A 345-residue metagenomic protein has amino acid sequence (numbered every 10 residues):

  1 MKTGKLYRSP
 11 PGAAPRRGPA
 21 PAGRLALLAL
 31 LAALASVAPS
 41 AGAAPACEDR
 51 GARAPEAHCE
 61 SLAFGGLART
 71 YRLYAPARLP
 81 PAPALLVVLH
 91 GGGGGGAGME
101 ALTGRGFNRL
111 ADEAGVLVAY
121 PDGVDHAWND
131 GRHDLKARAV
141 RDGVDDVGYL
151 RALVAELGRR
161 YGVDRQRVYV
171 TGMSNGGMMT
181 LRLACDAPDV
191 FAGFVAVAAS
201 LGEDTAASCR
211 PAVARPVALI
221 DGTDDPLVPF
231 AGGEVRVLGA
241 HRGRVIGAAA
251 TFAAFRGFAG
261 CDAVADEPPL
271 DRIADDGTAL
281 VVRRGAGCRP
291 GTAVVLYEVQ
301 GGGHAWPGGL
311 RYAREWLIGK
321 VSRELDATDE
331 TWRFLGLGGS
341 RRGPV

Functional and structural regions predicted by a protein language model:
K2, L6-Y7, G42-L85, E100 (+10 more regions): A domain-start/cap signature at the N-terminus of enzymes
G4-L27: Bacterial N-terminal signal peptides that target proteins for export
A26-S36: Bacterial N-terminal signal peptides
H58-Y169, M178-R182, D186, A231 (+1 more regions): Serine-hydrolase catalytic machinery in alpha/beta-hydrolase-like enzymes
V87-G91, A198, D221-G222, Q300: The conserved beta1-alpha1 loop
A137-D142, V237-V245, R314-R323: Active-site rim elements
A192-D275, G285-P290: The feature captures the conserved acid-bearing segment of alpha/beta-hydrolase catalytic domains
V217-I220, I246-G247, R256-V345: C-terminal catalytic histidine-bearing segment of alpha/beta-hydrolase fold enzymes
